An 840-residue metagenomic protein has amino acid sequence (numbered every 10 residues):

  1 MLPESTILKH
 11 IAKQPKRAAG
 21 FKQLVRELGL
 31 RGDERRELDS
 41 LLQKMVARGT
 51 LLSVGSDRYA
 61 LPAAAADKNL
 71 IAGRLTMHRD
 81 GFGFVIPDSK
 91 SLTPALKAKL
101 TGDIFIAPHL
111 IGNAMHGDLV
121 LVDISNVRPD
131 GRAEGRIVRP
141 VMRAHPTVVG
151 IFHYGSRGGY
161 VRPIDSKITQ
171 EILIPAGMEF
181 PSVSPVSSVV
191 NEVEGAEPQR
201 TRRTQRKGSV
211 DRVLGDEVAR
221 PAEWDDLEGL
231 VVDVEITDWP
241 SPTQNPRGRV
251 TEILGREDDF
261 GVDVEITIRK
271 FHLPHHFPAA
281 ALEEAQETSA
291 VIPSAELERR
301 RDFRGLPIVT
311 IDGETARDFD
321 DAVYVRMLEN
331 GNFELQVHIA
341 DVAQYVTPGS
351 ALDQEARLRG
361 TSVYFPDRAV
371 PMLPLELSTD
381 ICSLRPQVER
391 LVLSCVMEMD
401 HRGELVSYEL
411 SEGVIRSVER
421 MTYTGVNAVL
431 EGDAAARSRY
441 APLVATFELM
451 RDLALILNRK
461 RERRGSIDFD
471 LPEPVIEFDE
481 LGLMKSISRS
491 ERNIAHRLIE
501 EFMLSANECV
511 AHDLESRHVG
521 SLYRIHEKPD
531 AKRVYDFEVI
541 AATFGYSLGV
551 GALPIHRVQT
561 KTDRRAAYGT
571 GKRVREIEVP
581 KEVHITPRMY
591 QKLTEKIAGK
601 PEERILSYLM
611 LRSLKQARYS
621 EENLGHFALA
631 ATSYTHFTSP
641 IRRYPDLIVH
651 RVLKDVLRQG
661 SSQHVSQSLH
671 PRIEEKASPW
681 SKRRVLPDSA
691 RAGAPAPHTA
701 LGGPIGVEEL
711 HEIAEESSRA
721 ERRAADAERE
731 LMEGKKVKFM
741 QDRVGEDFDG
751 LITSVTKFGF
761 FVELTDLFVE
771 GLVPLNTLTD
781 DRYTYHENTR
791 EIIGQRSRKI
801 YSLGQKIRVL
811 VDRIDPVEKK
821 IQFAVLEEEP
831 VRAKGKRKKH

Functional and structural regions predicted by a protein language model:
M1-Q336, A343-V388, G425-A428, K738 (+2 more regions): Charge-lined substrate channels and their catalytic hotspots, especially those that engage the 3′ end of RNA
F84-D88, F105, Y160-D165, F761-D766 (+2 more regions): Short, acidic/hydrophobic/Gly-rich beta-strand patch recurrent on exposed beta strands that often constitutes part
R200, E228, D233, D238-P240 (+10 more regions): Electropositive polyanion-binding surfaces
G208, P695-A696: Acidic, glycine/serine/threonine-rich low-complexity segments
E829-V831: Short Cys/His-rich micro-motifs in 6-15 aa windows
